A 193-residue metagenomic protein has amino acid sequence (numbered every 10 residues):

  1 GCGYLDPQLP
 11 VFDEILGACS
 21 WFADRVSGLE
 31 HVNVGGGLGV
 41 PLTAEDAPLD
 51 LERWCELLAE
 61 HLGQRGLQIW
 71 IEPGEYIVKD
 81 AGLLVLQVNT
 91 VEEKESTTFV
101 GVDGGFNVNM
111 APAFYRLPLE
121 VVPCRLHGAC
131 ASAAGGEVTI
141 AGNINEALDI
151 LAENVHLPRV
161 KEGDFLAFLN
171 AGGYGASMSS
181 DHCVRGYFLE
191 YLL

Functional and structural regions predicted by a protein language model:
G1-T90, L157, C183-R185: Active-site loop/helix belt of alpha/beta enzymes
L57, G66-L193: Charged (often Lys/Glu-rich) extended helix/loop segments that serve as interaction or gating elements
